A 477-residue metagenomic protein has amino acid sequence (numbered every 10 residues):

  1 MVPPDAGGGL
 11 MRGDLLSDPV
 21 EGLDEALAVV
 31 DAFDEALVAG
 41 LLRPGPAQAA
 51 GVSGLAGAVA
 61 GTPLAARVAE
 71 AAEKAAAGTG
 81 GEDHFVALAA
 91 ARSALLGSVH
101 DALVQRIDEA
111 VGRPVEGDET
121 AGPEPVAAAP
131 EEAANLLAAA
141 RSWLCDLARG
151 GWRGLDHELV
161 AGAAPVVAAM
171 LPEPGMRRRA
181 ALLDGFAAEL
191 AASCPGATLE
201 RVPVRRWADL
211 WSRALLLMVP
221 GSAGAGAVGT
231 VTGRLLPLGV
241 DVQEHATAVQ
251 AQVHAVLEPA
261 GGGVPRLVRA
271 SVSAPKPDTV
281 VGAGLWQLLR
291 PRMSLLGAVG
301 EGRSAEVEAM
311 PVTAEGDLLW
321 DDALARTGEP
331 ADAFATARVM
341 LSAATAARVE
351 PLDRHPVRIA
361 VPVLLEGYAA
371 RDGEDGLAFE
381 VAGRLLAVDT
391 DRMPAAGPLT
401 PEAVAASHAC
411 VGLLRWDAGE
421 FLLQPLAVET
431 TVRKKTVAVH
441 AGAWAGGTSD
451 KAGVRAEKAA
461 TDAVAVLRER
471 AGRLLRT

Functional and structural regions predicted by a protein language model:
M1-E119: Generic N-terminal leader/targeting and pre-domain segments
R43, L55-A56, R67-A75, A87 (+3 more regions): Long, compositionally biased intrinsically disordered terminal regions
